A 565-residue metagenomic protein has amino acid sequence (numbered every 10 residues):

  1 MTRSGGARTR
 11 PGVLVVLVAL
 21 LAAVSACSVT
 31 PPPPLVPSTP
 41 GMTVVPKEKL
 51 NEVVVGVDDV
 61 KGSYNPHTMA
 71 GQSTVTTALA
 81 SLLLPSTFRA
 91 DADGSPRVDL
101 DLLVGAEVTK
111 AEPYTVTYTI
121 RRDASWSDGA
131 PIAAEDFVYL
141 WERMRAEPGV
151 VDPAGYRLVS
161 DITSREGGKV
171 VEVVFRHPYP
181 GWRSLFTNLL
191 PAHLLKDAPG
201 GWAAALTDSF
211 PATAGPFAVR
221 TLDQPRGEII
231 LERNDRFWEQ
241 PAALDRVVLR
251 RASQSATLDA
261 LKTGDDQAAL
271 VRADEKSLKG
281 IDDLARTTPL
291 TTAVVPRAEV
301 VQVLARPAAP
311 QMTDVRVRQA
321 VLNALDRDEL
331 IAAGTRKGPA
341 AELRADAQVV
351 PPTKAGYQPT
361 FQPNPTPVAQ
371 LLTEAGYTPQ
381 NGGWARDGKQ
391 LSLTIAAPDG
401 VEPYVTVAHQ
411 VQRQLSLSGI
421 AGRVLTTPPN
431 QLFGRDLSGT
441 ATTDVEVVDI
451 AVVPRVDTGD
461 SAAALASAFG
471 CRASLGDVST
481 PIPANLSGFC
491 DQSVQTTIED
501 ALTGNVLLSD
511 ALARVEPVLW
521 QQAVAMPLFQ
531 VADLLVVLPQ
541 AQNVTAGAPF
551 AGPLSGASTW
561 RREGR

Functional and structural regions predicted by a protein language model:
V29, P34-T39, L325-G356, A369 (+2 more regions): Detector for C-terminal structural segments
V54, A133-L140, V170-V174, P216 (+5 more regions): Alpha-helical secondary-structure segments
V54-A111, E142, A212: N-terminal lobe/hinge region of extracytoplasmic solute-binding protein
D93, T187-A242, R246: Gly/Pro-rich hinge or "lid" segments in bacterial periplasmic/extracellular proteins
G105-G149, K169-E172, Q311: Aromatic- and charge-enriched surface segment that lines or borders ligand/interaction sites
T119, P153-P199: Surface-exposed binding/hinge segments that line and control ligand-binding clefts or catalytic entry sites
R220-I230, V248-T313, Q319-A320, A332: Extracellular/periplasmic solute-recognition and catalytic clefts
Q224, T378-P454: Ligand/substrate-recognition segments at binding pockets and active sites
